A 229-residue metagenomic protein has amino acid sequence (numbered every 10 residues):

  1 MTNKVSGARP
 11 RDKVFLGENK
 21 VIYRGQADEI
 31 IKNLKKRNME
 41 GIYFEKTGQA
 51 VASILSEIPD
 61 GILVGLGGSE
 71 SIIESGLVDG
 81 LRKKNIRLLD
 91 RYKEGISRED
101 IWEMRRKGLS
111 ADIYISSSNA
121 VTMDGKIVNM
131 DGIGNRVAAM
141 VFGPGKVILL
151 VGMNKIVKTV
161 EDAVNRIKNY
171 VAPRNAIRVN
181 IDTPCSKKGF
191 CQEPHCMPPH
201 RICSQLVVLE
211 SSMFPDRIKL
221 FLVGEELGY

Functional and structural regions predicted by a protein language model:
M1-K32, L109: Short, compositionally biased "basic patch" segments
K4, I58, I62-G65, D131 (+2 more regions): Generic detector of intrinsically disordered, low-complexity, polar/charged segments
G7-R11, I58, G143-P144: Catalytic cofactor-binding cores of redox enzymes
D12-L16, K35-N38, I86-L89, D100-W102 (+2 more regions): N-terminal start-of-chain detector that recognizes signal peptides and the immediate post-cleavage beginning
G17-E18, E40, Y92-E94, V147-N154: Flexible, glycine/proline-enriched loop segments at strand-loop-helix junctions that form or flank small-ligand binding
Y23-R105, S110-I115: N-terminal active-site beta-alpha-beta segment that forms phosphate/nucleotide-binding and substrate-recognition loops
L109-Y229: Conserved phosphate- and dinucleotide-binding cores of soluble alpha/beta proteins, encompassing both enzyme active
